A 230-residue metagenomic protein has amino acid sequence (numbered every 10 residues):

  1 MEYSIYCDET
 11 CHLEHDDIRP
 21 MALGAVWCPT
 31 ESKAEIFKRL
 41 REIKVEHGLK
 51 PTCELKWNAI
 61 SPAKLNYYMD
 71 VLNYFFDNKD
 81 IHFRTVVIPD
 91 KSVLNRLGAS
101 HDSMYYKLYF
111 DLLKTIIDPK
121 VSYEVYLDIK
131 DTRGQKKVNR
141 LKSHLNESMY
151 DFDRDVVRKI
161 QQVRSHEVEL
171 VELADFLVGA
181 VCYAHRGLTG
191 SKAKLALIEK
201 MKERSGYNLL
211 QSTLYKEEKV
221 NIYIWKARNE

Functional and structural regions predicted by a protein language model:
M1-E230: Phosphate-ester processing/binding pockets and catalytic centers
